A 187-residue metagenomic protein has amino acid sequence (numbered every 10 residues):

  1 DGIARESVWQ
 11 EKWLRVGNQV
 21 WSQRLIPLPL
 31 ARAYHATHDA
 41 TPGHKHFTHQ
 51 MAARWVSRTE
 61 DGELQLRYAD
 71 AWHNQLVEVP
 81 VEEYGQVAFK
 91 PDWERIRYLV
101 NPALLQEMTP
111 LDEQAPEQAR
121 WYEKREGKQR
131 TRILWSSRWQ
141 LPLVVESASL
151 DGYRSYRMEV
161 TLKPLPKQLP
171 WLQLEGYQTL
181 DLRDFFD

Functional and structural regions predicted by a protein language model:
D1, G17-Q23, G43-K45, L64-Q65 (+2 more regions): Short, hydrophobic/aromatic-rich segments at coil-to-beta transitions
D1-A4, I26-R32, D70, K124-E126 (+1 more regions): Short acidic, glycine-rich loop/turn motifs
D1-W21, I26, Q173-D187: N-terminal leader/targeting segments and the immediate start of mature chains
A4-E11, M51-R54, Y98-L111, Q129-R130: Short small/polar-residue motifs
E11-E94, Y153-R154: An acidic-aromatic
A69, W135-S136: Hydrophobic/aromatic beta-strand positions that recur at structurally equivalent sites within the blades
V81-Q114: Flexible, surface-exposed loop/linker segments and immediately adjacent secondary-structure boundaries
L105, E113-R120, R125-T131, S137-D187: Non-transmembrane domains of secretory- and envelope-associated proteins
